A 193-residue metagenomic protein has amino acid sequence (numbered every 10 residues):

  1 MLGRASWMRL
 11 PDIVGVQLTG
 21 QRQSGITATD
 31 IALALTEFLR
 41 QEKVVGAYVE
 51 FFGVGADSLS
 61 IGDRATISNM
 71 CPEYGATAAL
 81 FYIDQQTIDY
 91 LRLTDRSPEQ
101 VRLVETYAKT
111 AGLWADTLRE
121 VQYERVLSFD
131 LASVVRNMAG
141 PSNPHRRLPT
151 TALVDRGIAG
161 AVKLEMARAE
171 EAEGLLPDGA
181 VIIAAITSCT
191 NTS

Functional and structural regions predicted by a protein language model:
M1-S193: Fe-S-dependent hydro-lyases/dehydratases of central metabolism
